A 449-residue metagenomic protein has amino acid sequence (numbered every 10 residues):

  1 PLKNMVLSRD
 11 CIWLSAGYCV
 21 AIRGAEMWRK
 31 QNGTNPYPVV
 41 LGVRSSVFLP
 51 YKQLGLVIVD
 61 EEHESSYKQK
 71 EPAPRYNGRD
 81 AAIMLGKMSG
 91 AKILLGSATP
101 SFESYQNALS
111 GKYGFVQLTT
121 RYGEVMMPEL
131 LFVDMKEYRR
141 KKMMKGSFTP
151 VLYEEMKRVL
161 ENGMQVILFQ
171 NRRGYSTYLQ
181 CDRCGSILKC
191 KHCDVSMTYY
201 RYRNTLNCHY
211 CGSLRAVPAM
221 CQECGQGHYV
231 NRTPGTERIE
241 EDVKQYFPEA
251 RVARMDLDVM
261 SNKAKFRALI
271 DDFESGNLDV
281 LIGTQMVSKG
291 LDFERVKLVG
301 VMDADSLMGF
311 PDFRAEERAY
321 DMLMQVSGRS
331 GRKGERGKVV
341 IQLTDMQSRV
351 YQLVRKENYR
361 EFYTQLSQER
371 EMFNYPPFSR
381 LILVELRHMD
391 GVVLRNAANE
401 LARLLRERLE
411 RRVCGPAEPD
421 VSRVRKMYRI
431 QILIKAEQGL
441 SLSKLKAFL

Functional and structural regions predicted by a protein language model:
P1-P38, G42-R395, R403, Q431-I432 (+1 more regions): Inter-lobe coupling/hinge segments of SF2-like helicase ATPases
E371-P376, P419-R425: Short, flexible, solvent-exposed loop/turn segments with mixed acidic/basic and small polar residues
A397-R403, L442-L449: Short amphipathic alpha-helices in soluble, non-transmembrane regions that often serve as interface/regulatory elements
L409-P419: Short beta-strand elements
V413, E437-Q438, K446-L449: Structured alpha/beta or helical-core interaction and ligand-binding surfaces enriched in interleaved
S422-K435: Short, low-order "capping/linker" segments at domain edges
